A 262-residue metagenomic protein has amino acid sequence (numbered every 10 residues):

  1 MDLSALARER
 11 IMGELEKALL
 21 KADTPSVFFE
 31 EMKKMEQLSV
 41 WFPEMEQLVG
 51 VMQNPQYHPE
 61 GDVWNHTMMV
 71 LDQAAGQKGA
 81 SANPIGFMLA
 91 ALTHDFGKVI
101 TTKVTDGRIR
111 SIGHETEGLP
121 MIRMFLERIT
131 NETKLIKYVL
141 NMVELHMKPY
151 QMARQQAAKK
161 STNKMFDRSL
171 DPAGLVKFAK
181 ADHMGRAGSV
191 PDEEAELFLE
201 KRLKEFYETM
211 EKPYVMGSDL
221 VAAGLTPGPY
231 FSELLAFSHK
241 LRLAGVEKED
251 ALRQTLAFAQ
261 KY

Functional and structural regions predicted by a protein language model:
M1-A5, E16-L19, S111-G113, Q151-M152 (+3 more regions): A short, ordered amphipathic alpha-helix with a cationic face
M1-P84, M88, F96-I109, E117-N131 (+2 more regions): Glycine- and charge-enriched loop/helix tracts that form the active or gating conduit in phosphate/cation-handling
E31-M32, V70, V143, D182 (+1 more regions): A residue-level signal for conserved active-site and pocket-lining positions in enzyme catalytic cores
K34-M35, E46-V51, L92-T93, Y138-H146 (+3 more regions): A glycine-rich phosphate-binding loop feature that marks nucleotide/adenosyl-phosphate handling sites
W41, P55, K148, K180 (+2 more regions): FIC/Doc superfamily catalytic core
Q73-S189: Divalent metal-dependent catalytic cores for phosphoryl transfer on phosphate-bearing substrates
R154, K160, H183-Y262: Terminal helices and disordered tails flanking the catalytic cores of nucleotide-processing hydrolases
